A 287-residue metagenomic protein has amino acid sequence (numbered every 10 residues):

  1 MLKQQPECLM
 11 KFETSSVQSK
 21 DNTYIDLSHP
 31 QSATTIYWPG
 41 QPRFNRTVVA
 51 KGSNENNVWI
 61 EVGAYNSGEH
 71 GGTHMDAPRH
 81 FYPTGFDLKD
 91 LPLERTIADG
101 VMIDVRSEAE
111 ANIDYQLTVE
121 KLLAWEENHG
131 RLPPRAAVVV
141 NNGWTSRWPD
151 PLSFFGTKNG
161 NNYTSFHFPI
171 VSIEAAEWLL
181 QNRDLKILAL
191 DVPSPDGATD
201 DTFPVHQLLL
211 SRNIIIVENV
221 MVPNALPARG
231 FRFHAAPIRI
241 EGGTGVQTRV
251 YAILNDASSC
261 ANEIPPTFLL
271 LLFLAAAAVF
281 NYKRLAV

Functional and structural regions predicted by a protein language model:
M1-P266, L271-V287: Active-/binding-site microenvironments in catalytic and ligand-binding cores
